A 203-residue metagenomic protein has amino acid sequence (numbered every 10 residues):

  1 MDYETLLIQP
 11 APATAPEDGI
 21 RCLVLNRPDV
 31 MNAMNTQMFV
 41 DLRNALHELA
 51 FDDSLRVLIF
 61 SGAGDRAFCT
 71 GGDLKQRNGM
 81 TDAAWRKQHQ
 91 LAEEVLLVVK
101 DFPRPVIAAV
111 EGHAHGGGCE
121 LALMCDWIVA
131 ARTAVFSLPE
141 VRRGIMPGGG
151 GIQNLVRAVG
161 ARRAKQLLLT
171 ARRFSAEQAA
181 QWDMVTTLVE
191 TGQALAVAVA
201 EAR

Functional and structural regions predicted by a protein language model:
M1-S61, L97: Conserved CoA-thioester-binding segment of acyl-CoA-metabolizing enzymes
L23, F60, D73, L121-L123 (+1 more regions): Hydrophobic/aromatic residues within transmembrane alpha-helices of multi-pass small-molecule transporters
N32, R77-G79, E140: A short acidic, helix-capping loop that chelates divalent metal ions and anchors anionic groups
N35-M38, Q88, H115, G148: Short, conserved glycine- and acidic-residue-centered signature motifs in active-site or ligand-binding loops
M38-D41, Q88-L91, L121, A194: Hydrophobic alpha-helical membrane-association signature
G62-V98, A114, G144: Glycine- (often His-adjacent) and acidic-residue-rich active-site loop that binds/positions the CoA thioester
L97-R203: Crotonase-fold acyl-CoA enzyme core
